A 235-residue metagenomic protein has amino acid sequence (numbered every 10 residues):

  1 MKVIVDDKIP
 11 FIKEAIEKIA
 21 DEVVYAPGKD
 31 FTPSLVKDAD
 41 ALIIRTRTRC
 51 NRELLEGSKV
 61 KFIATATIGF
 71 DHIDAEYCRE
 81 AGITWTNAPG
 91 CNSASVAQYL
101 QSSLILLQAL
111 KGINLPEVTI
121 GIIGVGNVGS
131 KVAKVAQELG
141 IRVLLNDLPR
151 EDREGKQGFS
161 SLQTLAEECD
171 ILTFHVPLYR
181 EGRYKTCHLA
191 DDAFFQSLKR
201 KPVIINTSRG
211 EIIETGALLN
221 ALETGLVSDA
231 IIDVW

Functional and structural regions predicted by a protein language model:
M1-A39, L144: N-terminal glycine-/charge-rich "phosphate-binding" loop or analogous flexible N-terminal tail
D7-P10, P27-D30, R45-C50, I68-F70 (+3 more regions): Short beta->alpha connector loops
A20, A39-D40, V60, G140 (+2 more regions): Short, well-ordered alpha-helix to beta-strand connector turns
D40-I113: Phosphate/diphosphate ligand-binding glycine-rich loop within oxidoreductases
R49-E53, E151-W235: Rossmann-like adenosine-cofactor binding region
G57-F62, A81-I83, I141, R200-P202 (+1 more regions): A short helix->loop->beta-strand "cap" motif at the edges of active sites that frequently abuts
S103-G140: Glycine-rich NAD(P)-binding loop of Rossmann-like domains
E138-G155: NAD(P)-binding Rossmann-fold cofactor-contacting core
